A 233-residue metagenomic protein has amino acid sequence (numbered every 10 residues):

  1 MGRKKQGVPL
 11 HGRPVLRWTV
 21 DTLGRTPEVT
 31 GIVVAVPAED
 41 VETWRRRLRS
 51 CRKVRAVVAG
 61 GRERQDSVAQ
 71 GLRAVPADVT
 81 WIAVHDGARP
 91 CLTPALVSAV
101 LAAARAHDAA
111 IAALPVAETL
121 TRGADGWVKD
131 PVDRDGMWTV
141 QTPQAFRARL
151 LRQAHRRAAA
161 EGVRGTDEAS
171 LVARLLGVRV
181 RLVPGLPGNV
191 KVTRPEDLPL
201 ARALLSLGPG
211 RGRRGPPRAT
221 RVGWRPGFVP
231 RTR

Functional and structural regions predicted by a protein language model:
M1-E39: N-terminal glycine-rich phosphate-binding loop and ensuing alpha1 helix
P9, C91, P131, A145 (+1 more regions): Short aromatic/basic micro-patch
E28-V33, R55, D108, A159-A160 (+1 more regions): Short active-site oxyanion
V29, V79, A106-A109, G177-V178 (+1 more regions): Short, high-confidence coil segments that cap the C-terminus of an alpha-helix and link into the following beta-strand
V41-R47: Acidic helix N-cap motif at the loop->helix transition within catalytic regions of sugar-transfer enzymes
A56, R62-W127, Q141-T142: Conserved beta-loop-beta/alpha segment of the NTase-like Rossmann-fold superfamily that binds/positions NTPs
K129-T139: A short, charged helix-loop
M137-R233: Conserved alpha/beta core of the MobA/IspD/sugar-nucleotide pyrophosphorylase nucleotidyltransferase superfamily
